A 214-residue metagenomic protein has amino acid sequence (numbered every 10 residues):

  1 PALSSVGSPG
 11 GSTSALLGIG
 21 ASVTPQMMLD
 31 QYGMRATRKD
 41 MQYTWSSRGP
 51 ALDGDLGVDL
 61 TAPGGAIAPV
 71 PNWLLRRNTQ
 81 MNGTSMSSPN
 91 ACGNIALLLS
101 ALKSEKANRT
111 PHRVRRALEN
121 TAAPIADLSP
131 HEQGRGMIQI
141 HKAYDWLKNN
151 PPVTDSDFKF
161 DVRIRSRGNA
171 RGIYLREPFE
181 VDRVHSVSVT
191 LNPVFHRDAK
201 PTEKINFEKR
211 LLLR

Functional and structural regions predicted by a protein language model:
A2-G7: Short beta-alpha junctions and helix-cap segments that line functional grooves
G11-L16, S22-P25, P50-G57, A101-R115: Subtilisin-like serine protease catalytic core
A15, R38-K39: Active-site-adjacent helix-turn-beta-strand microarchitecture at beta-sheet edges that either contains or buttresses
S22-A36, Q42-P89: Catalytic-core environment of secreted peptidases
L60, L118, V189: Conserved hydrophobic/aromatic pocket- or pore-lining residues that grip, position, or stack substrates in active sites
G64-S129: Hydrolase catalytic cores
I140-R214: Secreted peptidase-domain scaffold signal
